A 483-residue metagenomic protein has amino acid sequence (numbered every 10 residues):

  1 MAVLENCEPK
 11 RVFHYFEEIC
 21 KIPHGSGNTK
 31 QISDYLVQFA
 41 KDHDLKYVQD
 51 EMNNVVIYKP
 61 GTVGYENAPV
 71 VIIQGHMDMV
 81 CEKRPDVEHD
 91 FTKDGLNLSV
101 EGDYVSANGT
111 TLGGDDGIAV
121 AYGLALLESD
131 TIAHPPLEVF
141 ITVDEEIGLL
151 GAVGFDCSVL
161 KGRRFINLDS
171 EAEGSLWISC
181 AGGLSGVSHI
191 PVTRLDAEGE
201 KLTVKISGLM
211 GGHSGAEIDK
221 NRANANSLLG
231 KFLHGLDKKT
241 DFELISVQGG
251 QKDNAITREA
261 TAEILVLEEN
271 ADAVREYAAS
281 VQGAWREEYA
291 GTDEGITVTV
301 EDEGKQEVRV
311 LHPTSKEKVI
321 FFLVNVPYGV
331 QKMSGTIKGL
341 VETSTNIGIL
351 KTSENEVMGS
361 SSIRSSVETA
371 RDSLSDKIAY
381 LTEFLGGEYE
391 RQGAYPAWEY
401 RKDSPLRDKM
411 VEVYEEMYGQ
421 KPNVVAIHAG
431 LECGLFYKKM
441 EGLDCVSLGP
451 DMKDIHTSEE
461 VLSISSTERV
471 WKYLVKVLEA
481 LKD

Functional and structural regions predicted by a protein language model:
A2-D103: Acidic/His- and Gly-rich active-site-bordering loop/insert found across diverse amide/peptide-bond hydrolases
V12, G335, E342-M358, S362 (+1 more regions): Zn-dependent metallopeptidase/amidohydrolase metal-coordination segment
E17-K21, E263, T297-R309, G348-L350 (+2 more regions): A short beta-alpha structural unit
Y65-I147, A152-R163, K201, P313-E317 (+3 more regions): Active-site metal-coordination/substrate-binding segment of hydrolases, especially metallo-dependent peptidases
P135-A225, L233-D237: Fold-level recognition of mixed alpha/beta catalytic cores in primary-metabolism enzymes, strongest
S158, R222-K239, E268-A271, K318-V324 (+4 more regions): His/Asp/Glu-rich mid-to-C-terminal helical/loop segments that flank catalytic regions of hydrolases
L195-G199, I218-Q248, E268-S344: Acidic-enriched catalytic cores of C-N bond-cleaving enzymes acting on peptides and small amides
R222-V247, E388, Q392, Y400-L443: Active-site-adjacent substrate-binding region of metalloamidase/peptidase-like peptide-processing proteins
